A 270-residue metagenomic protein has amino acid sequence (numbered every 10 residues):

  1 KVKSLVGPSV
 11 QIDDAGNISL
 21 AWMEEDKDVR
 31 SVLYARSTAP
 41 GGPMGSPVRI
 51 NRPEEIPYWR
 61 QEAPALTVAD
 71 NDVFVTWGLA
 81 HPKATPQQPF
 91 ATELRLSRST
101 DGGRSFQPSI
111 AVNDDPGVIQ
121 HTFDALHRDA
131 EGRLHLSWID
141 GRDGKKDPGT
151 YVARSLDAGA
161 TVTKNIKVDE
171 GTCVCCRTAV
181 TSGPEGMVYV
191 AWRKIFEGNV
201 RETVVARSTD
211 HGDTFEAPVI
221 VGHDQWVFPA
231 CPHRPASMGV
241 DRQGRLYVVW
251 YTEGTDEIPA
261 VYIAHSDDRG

Functional and structural regions predicted by a protein language model:
K1-G270: Extracellular, repeat-based ectodomains that mediate carbohydrate processing or recognition
